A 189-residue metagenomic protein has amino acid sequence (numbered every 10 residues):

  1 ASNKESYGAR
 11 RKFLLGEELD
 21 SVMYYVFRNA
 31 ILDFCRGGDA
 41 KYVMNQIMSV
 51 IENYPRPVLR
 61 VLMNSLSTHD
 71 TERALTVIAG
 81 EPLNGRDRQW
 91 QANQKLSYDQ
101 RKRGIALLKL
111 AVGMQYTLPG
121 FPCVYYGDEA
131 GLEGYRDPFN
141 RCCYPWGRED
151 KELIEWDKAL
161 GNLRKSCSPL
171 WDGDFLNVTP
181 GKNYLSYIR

Functional and structural regions predicted by a protein language model:
A1-L62, M114, E133-N162: Active-site-proximal helices and loops of the catalytic beta/alpha 8
N3-Y7, V43-M48, I105-L107, Y125-D128 (+2 more regions): Short amphipathic alpha-helical surface micro-motifs
R11-L14, N64-L96, V112-K151: Aromatic/acidic polysaccharide-binding cleft in carbohydrate-active enzymes
K41-M44, M48-V50, N84-K109, N162: Aromatic-anchored helix/helix-loop segment that forms the rim or "lid" of small-molecule/cofactor binding pockets
I51-Y54, V112-M114, K182-R189: Short, surface-exposed beta-strand/loop micro-motifs that present aromatic residues
Y54-V58, E72-R73, L118-P122, R164-W171: Short secondary-structure junctions and interdomain/linker hinges
R103-G104, Q115, L176-N177: Short Gly/Pro-enriched turn/cap motifs at secondary-structure boundaries
V124-Y126, A130-R189: Glycan-recognition and catalytic regions of carbohydrate-active enzymes
